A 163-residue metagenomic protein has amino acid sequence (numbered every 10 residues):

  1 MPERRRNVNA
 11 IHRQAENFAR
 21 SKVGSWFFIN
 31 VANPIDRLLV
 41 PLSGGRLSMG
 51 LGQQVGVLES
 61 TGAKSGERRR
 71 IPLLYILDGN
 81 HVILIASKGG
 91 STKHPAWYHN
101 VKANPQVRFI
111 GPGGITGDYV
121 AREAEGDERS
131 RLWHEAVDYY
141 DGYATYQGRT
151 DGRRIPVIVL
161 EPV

Functional and structural regions predicted by a protein language model:
P2-Q54, G148: Alpha-helical membrane-targeting segments
N9, K88-Y143, R149-R153, P162-V163: Short, structured beta-strand-loop surface elements
S43-G45, R70-I71, A144-T145: A generic local structural motif
G50, S65-E67, H99-V101: A generic structural micro-feature
Q53-S87: Short beta-strand segments
G56, R154-I158: Short beta-strand micro-motifs in enzyme catalytic cores
S60, L77, G111, L160-P162: Hydrophobic side chains in beta-strands
